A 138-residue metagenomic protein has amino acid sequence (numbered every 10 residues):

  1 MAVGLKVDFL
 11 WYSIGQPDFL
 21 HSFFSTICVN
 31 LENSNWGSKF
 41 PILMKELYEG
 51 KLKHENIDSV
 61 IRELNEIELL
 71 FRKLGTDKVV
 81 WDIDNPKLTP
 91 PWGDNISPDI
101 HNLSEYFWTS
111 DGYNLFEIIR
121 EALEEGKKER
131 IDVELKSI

Functional and structural regions predicted by a protein language model:
M1-E121, E125-I138: Acidic (Asp/Glu-rich) sequence patches and key acidic residues that form negatively charged surfaces used
